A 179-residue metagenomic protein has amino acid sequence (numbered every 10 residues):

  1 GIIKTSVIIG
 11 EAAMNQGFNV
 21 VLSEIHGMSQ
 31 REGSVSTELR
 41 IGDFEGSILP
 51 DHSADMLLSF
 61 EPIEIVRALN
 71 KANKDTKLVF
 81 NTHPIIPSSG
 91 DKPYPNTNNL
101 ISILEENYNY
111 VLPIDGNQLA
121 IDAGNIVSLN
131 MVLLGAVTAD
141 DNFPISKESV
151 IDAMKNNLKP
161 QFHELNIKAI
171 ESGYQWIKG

Functional and structural regions predicted by a protein language model:
G1-G179: Active-site cofactor/cluster-binding pocket
